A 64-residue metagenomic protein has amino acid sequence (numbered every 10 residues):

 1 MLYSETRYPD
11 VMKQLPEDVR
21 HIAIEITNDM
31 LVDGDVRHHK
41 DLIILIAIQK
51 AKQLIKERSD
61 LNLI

Functional and structural regions predicted by a protein language model:
M1-I64: C-terminal alpha-helical interaction appendages
